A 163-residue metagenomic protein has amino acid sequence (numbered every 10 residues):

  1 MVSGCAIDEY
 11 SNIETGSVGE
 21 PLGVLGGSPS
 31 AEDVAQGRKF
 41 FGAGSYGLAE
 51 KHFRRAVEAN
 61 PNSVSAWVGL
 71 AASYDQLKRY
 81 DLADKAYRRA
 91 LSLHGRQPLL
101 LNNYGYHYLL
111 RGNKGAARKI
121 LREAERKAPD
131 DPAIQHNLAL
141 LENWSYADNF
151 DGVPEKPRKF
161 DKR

Functional and structural regions predicted by a protein language model:
V2-L25: Bacterial Sec signal peptide processing site at the extreme N-terminus
L25, A59, S92-H94, R126-K127: Structural marker of alpha-solenoid helical repeat scaffolds
